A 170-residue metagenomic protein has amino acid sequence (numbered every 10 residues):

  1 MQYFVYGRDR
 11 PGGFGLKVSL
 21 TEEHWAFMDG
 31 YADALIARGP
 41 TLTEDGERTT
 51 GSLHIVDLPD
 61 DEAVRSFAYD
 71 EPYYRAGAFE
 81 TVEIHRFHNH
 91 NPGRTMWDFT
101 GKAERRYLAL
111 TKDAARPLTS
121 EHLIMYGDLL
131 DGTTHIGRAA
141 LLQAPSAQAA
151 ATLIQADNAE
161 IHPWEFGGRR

Functional and structural regions predicted by a protein language model:
M1-R170: Conserved, structured core segments of small domains
